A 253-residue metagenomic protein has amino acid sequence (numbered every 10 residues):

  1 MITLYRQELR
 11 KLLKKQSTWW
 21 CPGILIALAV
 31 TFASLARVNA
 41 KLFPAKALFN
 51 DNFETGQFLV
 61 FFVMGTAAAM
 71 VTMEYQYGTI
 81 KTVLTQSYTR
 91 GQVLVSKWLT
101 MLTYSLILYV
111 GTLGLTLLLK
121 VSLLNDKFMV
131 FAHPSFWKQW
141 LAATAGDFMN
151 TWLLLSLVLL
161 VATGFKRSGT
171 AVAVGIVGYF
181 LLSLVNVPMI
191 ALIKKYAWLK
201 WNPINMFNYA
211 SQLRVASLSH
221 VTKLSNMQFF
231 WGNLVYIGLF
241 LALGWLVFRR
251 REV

Functional and structural regions predicted by a protein language model:
M1-P22, R167: Aromatic- and glycine-rich beta-strand/loop motifs that create alpha-glucan
K11, T72, V83-T85, V158 (+1 more regions): Helix-capping/transition residues at the boundaries of transmembrane alpha-helices and the short helical linkers
S17, G232-V253: Junction motif at the cytosolic side of a transmembrane helix
I24-A69, V95-K166, N208-N233: Secretory targeting signals
T31-N39, F165-N205: Transmembrane helix segments
A67-Q86, R90, V253: Transmembrane helix boundary and interhelical loop/hinge segments in multi-pass membrane proteins
Q92-L94, F248: Alpha-helix N-cap/helix-start motif at helix boundaries, enriched for small hydrophobics
